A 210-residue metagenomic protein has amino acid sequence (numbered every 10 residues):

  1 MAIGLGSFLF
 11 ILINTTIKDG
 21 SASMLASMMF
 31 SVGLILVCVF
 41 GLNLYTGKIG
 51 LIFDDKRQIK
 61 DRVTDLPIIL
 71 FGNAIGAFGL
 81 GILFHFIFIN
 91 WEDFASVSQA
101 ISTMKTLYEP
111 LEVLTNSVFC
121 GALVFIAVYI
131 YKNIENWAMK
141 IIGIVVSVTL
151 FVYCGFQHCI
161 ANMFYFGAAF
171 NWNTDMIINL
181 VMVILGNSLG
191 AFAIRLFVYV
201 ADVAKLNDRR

Functional and structural regions predicted by a protein language model:
M1-R210: Alpha-helical transmembrane segments and their helix-helix packing motifs
